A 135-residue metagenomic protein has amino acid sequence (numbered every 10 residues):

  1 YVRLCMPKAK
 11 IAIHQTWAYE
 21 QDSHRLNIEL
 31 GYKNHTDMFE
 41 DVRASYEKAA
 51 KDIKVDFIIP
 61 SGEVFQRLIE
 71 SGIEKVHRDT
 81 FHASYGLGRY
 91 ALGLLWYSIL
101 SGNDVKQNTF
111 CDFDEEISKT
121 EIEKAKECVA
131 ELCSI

Functional and structural regions predicted by a protein language model:
Y1-G86, S98: Alpha-helical cap/lid subdomain in secreted, periplasmic, or secretory-pathway luminal O-acyl-processing enzymes
V76, T80-L87, A91-I135: Conserved catalytic region of serine esterases and O-acyltransferases that act on ester linkages in lipids
